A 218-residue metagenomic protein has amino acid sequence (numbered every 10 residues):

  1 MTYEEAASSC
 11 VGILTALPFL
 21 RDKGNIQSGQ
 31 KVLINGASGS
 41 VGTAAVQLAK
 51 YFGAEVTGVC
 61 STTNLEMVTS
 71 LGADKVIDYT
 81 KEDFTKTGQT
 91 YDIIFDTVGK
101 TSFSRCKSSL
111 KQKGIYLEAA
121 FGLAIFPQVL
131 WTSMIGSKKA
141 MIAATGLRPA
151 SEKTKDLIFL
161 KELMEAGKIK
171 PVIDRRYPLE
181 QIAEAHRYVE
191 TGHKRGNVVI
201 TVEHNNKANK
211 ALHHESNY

Functional and structural regions predicted by a protein language model:
M1-Y218: Terminal helix/beta-alpha structural elements that buttress the NAD(P)+-binding lobe
